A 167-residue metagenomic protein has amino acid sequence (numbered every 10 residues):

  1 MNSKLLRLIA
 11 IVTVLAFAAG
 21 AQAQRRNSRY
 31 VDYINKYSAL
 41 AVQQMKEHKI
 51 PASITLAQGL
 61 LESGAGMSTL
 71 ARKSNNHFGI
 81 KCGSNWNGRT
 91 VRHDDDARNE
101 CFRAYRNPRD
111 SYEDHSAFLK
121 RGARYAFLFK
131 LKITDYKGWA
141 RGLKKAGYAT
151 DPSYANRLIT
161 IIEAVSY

Functional and structural regions predicted by a protein language model:
N2, R7, G20-Y167: Catalytic cores of secreted/periplasmic lytic hydrolases that degrade extracellular macromolecules
I9-A16: Bacterial N-terminal signal peptides
